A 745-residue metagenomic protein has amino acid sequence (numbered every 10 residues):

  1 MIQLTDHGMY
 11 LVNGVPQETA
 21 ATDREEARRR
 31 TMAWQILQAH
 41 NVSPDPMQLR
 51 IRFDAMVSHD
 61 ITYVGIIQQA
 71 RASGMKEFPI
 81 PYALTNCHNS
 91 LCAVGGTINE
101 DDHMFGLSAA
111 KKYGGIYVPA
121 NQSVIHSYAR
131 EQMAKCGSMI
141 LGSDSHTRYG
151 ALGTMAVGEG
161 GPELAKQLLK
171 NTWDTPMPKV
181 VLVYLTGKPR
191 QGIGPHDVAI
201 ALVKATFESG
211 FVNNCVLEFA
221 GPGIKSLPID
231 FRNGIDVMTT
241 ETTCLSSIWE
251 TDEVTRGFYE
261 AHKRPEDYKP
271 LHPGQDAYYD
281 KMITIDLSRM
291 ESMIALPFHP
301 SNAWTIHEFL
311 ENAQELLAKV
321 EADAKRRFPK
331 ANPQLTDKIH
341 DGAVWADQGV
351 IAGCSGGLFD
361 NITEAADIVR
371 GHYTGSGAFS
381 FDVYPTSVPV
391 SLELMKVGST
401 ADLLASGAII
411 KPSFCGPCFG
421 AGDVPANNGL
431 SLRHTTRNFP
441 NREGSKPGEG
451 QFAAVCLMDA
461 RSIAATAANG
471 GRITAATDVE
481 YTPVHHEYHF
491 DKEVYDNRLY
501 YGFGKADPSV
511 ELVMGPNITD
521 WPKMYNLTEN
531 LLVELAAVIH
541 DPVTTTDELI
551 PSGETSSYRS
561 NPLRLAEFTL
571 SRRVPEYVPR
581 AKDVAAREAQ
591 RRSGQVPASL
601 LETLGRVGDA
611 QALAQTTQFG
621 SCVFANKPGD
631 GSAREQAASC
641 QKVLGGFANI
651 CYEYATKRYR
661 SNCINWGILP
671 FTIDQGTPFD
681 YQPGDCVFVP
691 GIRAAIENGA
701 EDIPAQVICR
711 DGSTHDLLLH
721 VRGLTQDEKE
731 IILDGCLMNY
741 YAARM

Functional and structural regions predicted by a protein language model:
M1-M745: Fe-S-dependent hydro-lyases/dehydratases of central metabolism
